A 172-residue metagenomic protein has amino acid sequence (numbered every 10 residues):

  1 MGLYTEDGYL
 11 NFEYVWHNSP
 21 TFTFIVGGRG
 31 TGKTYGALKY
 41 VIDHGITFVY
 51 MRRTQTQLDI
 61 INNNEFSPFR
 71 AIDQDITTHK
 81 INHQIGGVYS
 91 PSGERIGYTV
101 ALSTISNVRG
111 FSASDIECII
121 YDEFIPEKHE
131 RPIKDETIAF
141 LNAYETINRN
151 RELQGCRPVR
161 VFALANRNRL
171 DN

Functional and structural regions predicted by a protein language model:
M1-P20: Pre-Walker A adenine-sensing motif
I25: Hydrophobic anchor at the beta1->P-loop junction of P-loop NTPases
R29: The conserved Walker
K33-T34: Conserved lysine of the Walker
G45-S67: Conserved Walker A/P-loop ATP-binding site and its immediately adjacent core in helicase/helicase-like ATPase domains
F66-D115: Inter-Walker segment of RecA-like/P-loop motor cores
D122-N172: Signature of the SF2 helicase/ATPase Hel1-core->accessory helical subdomain module
